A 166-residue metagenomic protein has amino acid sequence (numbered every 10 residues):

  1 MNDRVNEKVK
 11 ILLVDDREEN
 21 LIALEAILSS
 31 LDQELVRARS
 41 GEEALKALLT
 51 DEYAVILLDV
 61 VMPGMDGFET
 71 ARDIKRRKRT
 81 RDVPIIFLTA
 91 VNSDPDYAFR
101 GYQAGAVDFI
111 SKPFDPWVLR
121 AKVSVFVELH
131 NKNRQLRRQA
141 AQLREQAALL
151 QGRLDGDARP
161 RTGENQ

Functional and structural regions predicted by a protein language model:
M1-L12, I22-E25, S29, R138-L143 (+2 more regions): Non-catalytic signal-transmission and effector/linker regions of two-component phosphorelay proteins
D15, D59, T89: Active-site residues of response regulator receiver
R37-K46, G67: Helix N-cap/capping motif at the beta->alpha junctions
D51-L58: Active-site beta3 strand of CheY-like receiver
M62, I74: Receiver (REC) domain active-site loop signature in two-component systems and cognate sites in sensor histidine kinases
P63, I110-K112: A Lys-centered signature of the CheY-like receiver
E69, R81, N92-D108: Alpha4 helix (beta4-alpha4-beta5 surface) of REC/receiver domains from two-component response regulators
F114-V127: C-terminal output helix
